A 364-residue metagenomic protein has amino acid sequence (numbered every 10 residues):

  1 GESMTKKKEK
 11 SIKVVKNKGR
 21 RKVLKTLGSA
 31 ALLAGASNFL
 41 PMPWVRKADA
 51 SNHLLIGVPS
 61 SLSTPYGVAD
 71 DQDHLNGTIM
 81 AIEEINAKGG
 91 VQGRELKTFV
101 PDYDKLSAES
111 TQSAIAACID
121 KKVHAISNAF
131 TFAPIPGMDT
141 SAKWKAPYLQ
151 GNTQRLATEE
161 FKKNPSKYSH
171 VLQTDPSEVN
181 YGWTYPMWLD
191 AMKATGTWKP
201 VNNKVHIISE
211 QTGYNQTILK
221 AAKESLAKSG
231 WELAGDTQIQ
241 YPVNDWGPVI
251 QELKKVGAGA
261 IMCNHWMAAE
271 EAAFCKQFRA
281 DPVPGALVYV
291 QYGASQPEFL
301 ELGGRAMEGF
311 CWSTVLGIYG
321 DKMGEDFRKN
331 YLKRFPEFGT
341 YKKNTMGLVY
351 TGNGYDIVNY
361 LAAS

Functional and structural regions predicted by a protein language model:
G1-K22, S29-A31, S37, W44-R46: N-terminal secretory signal peptides
W44-I56, V91-E95, T197-N203: Immediate post-signal peptide segment of exported/extracytoplasmic ligand-binding proteins
G57-I79, Y103-A108, F130, I208-T217 (+1 more regions): Extracytoplasmic "Venus flytrap"
A69-H74, K88-K162, T174, Q238-G247 (+1 more regions): Beta-alpha junction/loop-to-helix N-cap segments that form part of ligand/metal-binding clefts
L75-T98, A194-T197, G230: Signal peptide-proximal N-terminal region of secreted/periplasmic/extracellular or secretory-lumen proteins
V123-D236, A286-W312, I318-Y319: Extracytoplasmic ligand/sensor domains, especially the bilobed periplasmic-binding protein
T131-W144, A222, N244-D245, Q251 (+2 more regions): Hydrophobic alpha-helical
A268, A273, Y319-S364: Extracellular/periplasmic ligand-binding modules, especially the Venus flytrap/periplasmic-binding
